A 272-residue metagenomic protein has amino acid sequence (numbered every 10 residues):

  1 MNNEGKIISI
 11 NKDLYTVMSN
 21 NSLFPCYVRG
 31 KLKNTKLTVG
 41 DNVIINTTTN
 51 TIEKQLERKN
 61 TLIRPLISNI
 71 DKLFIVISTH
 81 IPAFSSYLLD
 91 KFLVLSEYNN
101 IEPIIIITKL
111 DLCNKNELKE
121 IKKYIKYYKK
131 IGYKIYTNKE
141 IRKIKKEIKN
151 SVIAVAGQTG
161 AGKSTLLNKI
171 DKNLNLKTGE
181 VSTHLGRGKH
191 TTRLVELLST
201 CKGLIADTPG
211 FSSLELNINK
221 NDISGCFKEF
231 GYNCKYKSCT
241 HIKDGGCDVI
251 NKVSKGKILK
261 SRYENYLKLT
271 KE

Functional and structural regions predicted by a protein language model:
N2-N11: Structural detector for short beta-strands of small beta-barrel domains
D13, T35-L73, S78, L95-E97 (+4 more regions): Helix-rich effector regions associated with P-loop NTPase G domains
D13-Y27: Short, basic/aromatic beta-hairpin or loop at an interaction surface
L23-L37: Beta-strand/loop nucleic-acid-binding surfaces
I77-S86: Short, glycine-rich nucleotide/cofactor-binding loops
L112-A161: Canonical P-loop GTPase G-domain recognition
